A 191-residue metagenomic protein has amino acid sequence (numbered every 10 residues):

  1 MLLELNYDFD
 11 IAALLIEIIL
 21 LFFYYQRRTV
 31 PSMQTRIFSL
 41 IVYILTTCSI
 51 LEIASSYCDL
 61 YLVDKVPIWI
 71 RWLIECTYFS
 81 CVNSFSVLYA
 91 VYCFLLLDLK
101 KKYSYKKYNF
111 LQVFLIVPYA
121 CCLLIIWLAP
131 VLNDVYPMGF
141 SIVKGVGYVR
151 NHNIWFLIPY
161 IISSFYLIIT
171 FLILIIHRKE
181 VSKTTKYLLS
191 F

Functional and structural regions predicted by a protein language model:
M1-I19, I154-I161: Hydrophobic transmembrane alpha-helical segments in integral membrane proteins
M1-L3, W69-C81, G145-P159: Short aromatic-rich membrane-water interface segments that cap or initiate transmembrane helices in multi-pass membrane
D8-T29, M33-Y92, Q112-V131, L189-F191: Hydrophobic alpha-helical transmembrane segments of multi-pass membrane proteins
Y25-S39, F94-L111, L174-T185: Membrane-interface helix-boundary motifs at transmembrane edges
T47-S55, P118-G139, I154-F191: Hydrophobic transmembrane alpha-helices
L62-W69, V91-L97, Y166-H177: Juxtamembrane/interfacial segments around transmembrane helices
L88-I158: Membrane-anchoring/interfacial helices and their immediately flanking loops in integral membrane proteins
